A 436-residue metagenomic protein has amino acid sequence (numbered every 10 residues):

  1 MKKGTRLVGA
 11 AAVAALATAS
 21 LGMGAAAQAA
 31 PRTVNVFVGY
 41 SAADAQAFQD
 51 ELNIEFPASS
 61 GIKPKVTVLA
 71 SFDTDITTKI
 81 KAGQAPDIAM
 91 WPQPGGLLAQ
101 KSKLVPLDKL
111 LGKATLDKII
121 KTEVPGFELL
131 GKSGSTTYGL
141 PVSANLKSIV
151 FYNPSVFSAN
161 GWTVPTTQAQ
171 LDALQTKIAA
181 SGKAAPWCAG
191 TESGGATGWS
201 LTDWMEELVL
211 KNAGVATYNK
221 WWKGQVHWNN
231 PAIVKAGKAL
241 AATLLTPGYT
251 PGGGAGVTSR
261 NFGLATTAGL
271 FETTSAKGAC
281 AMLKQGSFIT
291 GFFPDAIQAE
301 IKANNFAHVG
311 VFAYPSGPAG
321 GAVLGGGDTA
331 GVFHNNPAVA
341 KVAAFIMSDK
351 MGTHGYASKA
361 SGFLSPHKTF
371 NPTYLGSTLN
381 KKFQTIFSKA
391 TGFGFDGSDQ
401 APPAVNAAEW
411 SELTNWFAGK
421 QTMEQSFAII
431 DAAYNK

Functional and structural regions predicted by a protein language model:
K2-G22, A27-L97, K113-I119, Q425 (+1 more regions): Conserved N-terminal structural module of periplasmic/extracytoplasmic solute-binding proteins
T74-A85, K101, V156-F157, A173-G182 (+3 more regions): Short helices/loops that flank or line small-molecule/ion binding pockets
P94-S148: Hinge/lid segment of periplasmic solute-binding proteins
D108-E123, T191, G195, L210-K235 (+2 more regions): Short, solvent-exposed loop/beta-turn-alpha elements that line the ligand-binding surface or hinge of extracytoplasmic
T136-V142, D172-V226: Extracytoplasmic/periplasmic solute-binding protein
G214-D295: Extracytoplasmic ligand-binding clamshell segments of periplasmic binding protein
M282-F288, D295-G362: Extracytoplasmic/periplasmic substrate-recognition and gating elements
Y356-A408: Long, aromatic- and glycine/proline-rich binding clefts that accommodate carbohydrate-like moieties
